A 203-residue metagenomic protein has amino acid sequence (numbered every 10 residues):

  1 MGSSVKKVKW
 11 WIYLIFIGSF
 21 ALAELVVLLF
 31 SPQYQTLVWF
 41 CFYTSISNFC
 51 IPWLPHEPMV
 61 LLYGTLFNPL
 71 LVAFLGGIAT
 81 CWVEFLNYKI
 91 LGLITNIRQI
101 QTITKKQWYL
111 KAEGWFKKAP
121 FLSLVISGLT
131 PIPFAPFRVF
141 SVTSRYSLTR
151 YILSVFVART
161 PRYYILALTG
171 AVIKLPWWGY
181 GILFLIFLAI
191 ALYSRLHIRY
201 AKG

Functional and structural regions predicted by a protein language model:
M1-W39, L66-A135, T143-R150, A171-G203: Membrane-interfacial helix-loop-helix
F20, E57-V60, R162-T169: Hydrophobic, membrane-inserted alpha-helices
F40-L62, L129-V139: Transmembrane helix boundary and interhelical junction motifs in multipass membrane proteins
T44, S123-S127, V155: Residue-level signature of transmembrane alpha-helical cores of multipass secondary-active transporters and flippases
S45, A135, F156-R159, L192: Short alpha-helical segments used as structural interaction elements across diverse proteins
L61, Y88, G92, V139 (+2 more regions): Transmembrane alpha-helix boundary and packing residues in multipass membrane permease domains and related
C81, I132-P133, F156-Y164: Hydrophobic alpha-helical transmembrane bundles that constitute the permease/transmembrane domains of multi-pass
